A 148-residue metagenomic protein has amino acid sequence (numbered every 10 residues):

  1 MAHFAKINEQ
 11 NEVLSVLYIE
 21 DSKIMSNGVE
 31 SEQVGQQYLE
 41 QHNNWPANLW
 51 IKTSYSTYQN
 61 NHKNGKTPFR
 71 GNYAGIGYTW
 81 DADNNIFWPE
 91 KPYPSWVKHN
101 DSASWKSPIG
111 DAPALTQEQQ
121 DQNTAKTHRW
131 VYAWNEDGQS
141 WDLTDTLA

Functional and structural regions predicted by a protein language model:
M1-A148: Interaction-interface detector
